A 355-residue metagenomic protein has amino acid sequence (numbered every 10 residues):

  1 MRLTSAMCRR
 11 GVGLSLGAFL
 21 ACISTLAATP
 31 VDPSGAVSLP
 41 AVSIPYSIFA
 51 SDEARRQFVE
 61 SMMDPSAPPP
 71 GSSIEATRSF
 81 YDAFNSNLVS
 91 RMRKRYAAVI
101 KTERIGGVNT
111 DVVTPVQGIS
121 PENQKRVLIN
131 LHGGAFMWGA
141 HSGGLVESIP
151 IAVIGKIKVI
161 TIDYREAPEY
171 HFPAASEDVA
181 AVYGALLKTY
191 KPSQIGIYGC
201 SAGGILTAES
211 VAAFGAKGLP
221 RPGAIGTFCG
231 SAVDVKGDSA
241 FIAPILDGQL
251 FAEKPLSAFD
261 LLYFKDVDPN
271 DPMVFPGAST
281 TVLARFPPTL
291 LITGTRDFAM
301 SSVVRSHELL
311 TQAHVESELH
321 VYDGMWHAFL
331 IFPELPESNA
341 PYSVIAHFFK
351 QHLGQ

Functional and structural regions predicted by a protein language model:
M1, A28, L88-R95: Short, solvent-exposed secondary-structure boundary motifs
R2-S15: Bacterial N-terminal signal peptides that target proteins for export
T4-A6, T29-V42: N-terminal intrinsically disordered, low-complexity tails enriched in polar/charged
M7-R10, L26, Q117: Intrinsically disordered, low-complexity repeat segments enriched in small/polar residues
G13-I23: Bacterial N-terminal signal peptides
C22-P30: Bacterial Sec-dependent signal peptides at the C-terminal "C-region" and cleavage site
V31-G35, I44-S73, K94-Q355: Alpha/beta-hydrolase superfamily serine-hydrolase fold, recognizing
I74-S86: Phosphate-/polyanion-interacting regions in eukaryotic proteins
